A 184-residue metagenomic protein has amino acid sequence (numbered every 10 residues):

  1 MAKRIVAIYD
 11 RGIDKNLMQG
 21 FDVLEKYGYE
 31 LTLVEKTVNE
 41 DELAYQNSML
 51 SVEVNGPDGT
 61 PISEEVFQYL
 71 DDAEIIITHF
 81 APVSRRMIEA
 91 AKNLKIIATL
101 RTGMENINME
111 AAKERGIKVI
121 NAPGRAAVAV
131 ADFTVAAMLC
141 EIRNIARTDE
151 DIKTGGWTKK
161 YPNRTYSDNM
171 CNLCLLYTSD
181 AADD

Functional and structural regions predicted by a protein language model:
M1-I75: N-terminal glycine-/charge-rich "phosphate-binding" loop or analogous flexible N-terminal tail
R4-I5, N172-L176: Residues that mark the start of a beta-strand
E35, P123, P162-N163: Short loop/turn and capping residues at structural boundaries
E64-F67, R85, S167: Short hydrophobic/charged patches on amphipathic alpha-helices used for structural packing and interfaces
D71-T154: Phosphate/diphosphate ligand-binding glycine-rich loop within oxidoreductases
T158-C174: A short, basic/flexible loop-to-alpha-helix module at the beginning of a structural domain
Y177-A182: Conserved small/polar residues in nucleotide/adenosyl-binding loops
